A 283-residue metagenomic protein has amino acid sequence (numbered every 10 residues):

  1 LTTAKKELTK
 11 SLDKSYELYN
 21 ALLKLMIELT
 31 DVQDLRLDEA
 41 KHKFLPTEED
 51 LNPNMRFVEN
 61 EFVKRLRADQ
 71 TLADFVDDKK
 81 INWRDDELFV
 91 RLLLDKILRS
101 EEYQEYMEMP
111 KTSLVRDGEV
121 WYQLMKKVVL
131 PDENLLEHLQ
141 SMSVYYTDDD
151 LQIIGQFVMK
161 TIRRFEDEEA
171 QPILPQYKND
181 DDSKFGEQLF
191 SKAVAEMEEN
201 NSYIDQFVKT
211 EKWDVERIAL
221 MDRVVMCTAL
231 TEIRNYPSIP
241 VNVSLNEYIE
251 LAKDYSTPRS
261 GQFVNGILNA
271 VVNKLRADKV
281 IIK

Functional and structural regions predicted by a protein language model:
L1-K283: Class I Rossmann-like S-adenosyl-L-methionine
